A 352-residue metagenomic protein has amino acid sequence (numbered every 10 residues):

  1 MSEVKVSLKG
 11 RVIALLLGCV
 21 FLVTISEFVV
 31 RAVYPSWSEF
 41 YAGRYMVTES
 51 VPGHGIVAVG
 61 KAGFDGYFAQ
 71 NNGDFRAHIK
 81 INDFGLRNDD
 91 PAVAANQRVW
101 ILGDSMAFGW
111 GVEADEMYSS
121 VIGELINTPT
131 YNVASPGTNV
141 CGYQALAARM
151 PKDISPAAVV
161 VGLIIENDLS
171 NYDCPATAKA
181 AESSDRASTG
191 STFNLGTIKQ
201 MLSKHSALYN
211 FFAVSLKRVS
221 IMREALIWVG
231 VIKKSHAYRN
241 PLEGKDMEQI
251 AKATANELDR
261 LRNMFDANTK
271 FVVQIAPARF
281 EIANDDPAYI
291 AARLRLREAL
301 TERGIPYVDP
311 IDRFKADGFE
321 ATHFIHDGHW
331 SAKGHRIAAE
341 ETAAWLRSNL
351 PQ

Functional and structural regions predicted by a protein language model:
M1-L8: N-terminal Lys/Arg-rich, disordered targeting/topogenic segments
I13-F28: Hydrophobic membrane-insertion alpha-helices, especially the h-region of bacterial N-terminal signal peptides
V33-T128, R239-P241, F314-G318, I325 (+1 more regions): Membrane/wall-proximal cationic-aromatic binding patches
A92, F108-A187, S191: Conserved SGNH/GDSL esterase-like catalytic core that processes O-acyl groups on lipids and polysaccharides
V140, Q144, A251, A255 (+1 more regions): Short, amphipathic alpha-helical "lid/cap" segments that border enzyme active or binding sites
I164-R297, P310-F319: Serine-dependent acyl-ester chemistry module
E281-Q352: Catalytic His-Asp segment of secreted/periplasmic serine-dependent ester chemistry enzymes
